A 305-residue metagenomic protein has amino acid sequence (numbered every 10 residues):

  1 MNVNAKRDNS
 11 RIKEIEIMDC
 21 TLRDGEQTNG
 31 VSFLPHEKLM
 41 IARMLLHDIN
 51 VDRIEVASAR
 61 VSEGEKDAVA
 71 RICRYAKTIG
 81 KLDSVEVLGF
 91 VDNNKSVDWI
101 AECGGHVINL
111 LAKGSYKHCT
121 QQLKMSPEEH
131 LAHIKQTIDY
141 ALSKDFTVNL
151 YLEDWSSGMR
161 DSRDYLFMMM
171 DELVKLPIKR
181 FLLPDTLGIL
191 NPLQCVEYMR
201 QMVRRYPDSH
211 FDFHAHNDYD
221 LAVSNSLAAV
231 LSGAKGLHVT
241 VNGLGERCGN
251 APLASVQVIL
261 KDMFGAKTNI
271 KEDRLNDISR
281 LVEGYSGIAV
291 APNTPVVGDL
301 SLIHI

Functional and structural regions predicted by a protein language model:
N2-N93: N-terminal capping/small domains of soluble enzymes
R7-G30, N109-Q122, A141-S156, M202-R204 (+1 more regions): N-terminal small/glycine-rich loop or linker at the start of catalytic domains across soluble metabolic enzymes
I17-C20, D52-V56, D83-G89, I108-L110 (+4 more regions): Hydrophobic faces of well-ordered beta-strands that scaffold small-molecule active sites in alpha/beta enzyme cores
V51-Y75, A112-M125, D154-G158, L182-L193 (+1 more regions): Glycine-rich, proline-tolerant flexible connector loops at the mouths of alpha/beta enzymes
E65-V87, L131-K144, Y198-F213: Alpha-helix-loop-beta-strand connector modules within alpha/beta enzyme cores
L82-T147, D154-Y165: Active-site beta->alpha loop and helix N-cap motifs at the rims of alpha/beta catalytic domains
K95-I100, D220-S232: Catalytic cores of alpha/beta
I303-I305: Conserved small/polar residues in nucleotide/adenosyl-binding loops
